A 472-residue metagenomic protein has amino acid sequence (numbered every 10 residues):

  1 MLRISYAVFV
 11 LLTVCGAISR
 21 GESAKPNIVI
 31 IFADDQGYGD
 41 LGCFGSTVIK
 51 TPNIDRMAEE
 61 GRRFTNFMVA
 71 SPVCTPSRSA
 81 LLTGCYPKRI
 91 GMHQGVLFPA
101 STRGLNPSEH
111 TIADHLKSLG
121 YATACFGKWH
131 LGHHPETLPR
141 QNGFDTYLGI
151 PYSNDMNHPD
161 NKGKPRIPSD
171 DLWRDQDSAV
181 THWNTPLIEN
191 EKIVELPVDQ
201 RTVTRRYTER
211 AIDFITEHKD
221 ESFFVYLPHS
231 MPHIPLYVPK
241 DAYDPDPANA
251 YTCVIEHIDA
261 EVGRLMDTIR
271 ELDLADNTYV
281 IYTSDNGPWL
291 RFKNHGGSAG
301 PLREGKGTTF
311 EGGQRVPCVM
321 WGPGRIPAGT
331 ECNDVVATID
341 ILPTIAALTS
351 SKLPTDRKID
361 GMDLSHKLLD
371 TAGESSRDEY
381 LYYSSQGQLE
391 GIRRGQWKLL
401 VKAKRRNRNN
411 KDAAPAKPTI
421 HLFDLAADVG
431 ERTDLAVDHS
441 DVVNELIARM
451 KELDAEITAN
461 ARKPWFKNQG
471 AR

Functional and structural regions predicted by a protein language model:
L2-S5, I18-H421, L425-R472: Formylglycine-dependent sulfatase
I4-V14: Sec-dependent N-terminal signal peptides
